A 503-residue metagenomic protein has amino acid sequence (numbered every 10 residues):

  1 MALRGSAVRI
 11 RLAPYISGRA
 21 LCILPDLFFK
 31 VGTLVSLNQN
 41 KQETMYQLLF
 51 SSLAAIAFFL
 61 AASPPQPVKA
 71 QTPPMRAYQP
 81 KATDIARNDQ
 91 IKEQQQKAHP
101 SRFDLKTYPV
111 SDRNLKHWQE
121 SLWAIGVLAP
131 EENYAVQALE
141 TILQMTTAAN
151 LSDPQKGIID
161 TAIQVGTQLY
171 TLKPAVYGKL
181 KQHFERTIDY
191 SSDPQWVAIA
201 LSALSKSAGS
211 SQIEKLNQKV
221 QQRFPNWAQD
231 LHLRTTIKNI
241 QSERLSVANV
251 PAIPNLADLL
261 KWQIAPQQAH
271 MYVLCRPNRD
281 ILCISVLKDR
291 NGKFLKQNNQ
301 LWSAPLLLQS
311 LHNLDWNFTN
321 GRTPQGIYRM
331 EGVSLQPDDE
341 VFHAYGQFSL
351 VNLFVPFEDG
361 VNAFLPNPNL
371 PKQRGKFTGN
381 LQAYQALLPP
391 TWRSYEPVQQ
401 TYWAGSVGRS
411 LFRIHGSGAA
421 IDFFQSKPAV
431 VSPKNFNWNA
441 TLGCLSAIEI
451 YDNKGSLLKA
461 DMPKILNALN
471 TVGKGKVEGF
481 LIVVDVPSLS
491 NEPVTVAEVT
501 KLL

Functional and structural regions predicted by a protein language model:
S6-V8, G32-T33: Short, positively charged low-complexity motifs
P14, R19-D26, V31: Targeting/processing segments of secretory and organellar proteins
L27-T44: Short, Lys/Arg-enriched N-terminal segments with co-localized hydrophobic residues within the first ~10-30 amino acids
E43-S52: Bacterial N-terminal signal peptides that target proteins for export
S51-A61: Bacterial N-terminal signal peptides
A62, V68-A70: Boundary at the C-terminal end of the N-terminal hydrophobic targeting segment
P73-V136, E140-L172, T187-S191, L204-W438 (+2 more regions): Cell wall/extracellular polymer interaction/catalysis modules
